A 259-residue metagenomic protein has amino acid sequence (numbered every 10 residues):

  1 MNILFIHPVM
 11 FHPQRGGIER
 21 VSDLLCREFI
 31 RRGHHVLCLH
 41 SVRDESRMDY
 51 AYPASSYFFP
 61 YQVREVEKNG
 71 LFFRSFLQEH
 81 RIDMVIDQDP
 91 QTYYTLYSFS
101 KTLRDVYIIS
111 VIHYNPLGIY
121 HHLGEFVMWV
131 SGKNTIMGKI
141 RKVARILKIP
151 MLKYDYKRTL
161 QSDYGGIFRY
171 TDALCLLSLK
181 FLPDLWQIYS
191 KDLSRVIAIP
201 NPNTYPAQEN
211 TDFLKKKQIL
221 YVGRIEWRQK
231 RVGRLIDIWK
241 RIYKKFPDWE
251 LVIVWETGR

Functional and structural regions predicted by a protein language model:
M1-R43, H80: N-terminal subdomain of nucleotide-sugar transferases
I3, M84, T102-I146: Active-site proximal beta-strand in glycosyltransferases
R20, L24, W227-R241: A conserved mid-protein helix/loop that constitutes part of the nucleotide-sugar donor-binding site
S22, F29, I219, R234-I236 (+1 more regions): A structural motif in glycosyltransferase catalytic domains
H40-R43, V222, E250-R259: Glycosyltransferase donor-sugar binding loop
D87-Y93, I112: Short His-centered aromatic/hydrophobic patch
R145-R195, Y205: A short, active-site helix/loop in glycosyltransferases that binds the activated sugar's phosphate group
W186, S194-K217: Acidic anion/phosphate-binding donor-loop and adjacent secondary structure in glycosyltransferase catalytic cores
